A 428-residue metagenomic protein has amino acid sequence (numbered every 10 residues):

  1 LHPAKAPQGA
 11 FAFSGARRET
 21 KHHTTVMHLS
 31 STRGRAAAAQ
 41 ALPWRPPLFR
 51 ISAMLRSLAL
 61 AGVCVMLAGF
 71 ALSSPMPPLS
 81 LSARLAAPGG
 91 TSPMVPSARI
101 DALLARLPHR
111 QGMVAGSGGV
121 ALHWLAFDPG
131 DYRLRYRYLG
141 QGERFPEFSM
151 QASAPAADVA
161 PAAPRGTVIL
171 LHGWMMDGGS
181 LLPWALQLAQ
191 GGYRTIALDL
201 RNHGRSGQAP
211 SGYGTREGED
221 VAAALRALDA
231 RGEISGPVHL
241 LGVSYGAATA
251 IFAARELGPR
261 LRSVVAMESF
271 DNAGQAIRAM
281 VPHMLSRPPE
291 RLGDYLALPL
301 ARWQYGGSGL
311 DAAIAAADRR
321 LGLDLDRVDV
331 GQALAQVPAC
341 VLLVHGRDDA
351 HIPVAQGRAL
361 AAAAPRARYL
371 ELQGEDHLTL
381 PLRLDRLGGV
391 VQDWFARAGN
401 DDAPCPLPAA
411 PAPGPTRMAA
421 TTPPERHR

Functional and structural regions predicted by a protein language model:
G69-V159, A163, A419: An N-terminal hydrophobic leader/cap segment in hydrolases
W174-L186: The serine-hydrolase catalytic nucleophile loop
A185, A189-G207: Conserved alpha/beta-hydrolase
S211-G232: Alpha/beta-hydrolase active-site loop
E256-L323: Hydrolase active-site cap/lid region
V337, L343-H345, D349: Short beta-strand/loop motif that positions the catalytic acidic residue of the alpha/beta-hydrolase fold
A339, P353-A362: Short alpha-helix in the alpha/beta-hydrolase fold that links the catalytic acid
E375-D385: Catalytic histidine-centered segment of alpha/beta-hydrolase-like enzymes
